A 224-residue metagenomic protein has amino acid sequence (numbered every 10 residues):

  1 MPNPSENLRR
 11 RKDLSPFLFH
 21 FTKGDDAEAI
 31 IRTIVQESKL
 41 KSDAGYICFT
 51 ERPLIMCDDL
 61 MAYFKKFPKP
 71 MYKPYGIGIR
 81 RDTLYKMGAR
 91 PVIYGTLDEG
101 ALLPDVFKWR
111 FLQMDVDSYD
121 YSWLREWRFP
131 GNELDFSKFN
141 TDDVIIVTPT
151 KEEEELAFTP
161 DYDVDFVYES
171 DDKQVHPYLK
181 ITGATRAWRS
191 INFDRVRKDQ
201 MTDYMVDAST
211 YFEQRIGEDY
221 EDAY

Functional and structural regions predicted by a protein language model:
M1-Y224: NAD-dependent ADP-ribosyltransferases
